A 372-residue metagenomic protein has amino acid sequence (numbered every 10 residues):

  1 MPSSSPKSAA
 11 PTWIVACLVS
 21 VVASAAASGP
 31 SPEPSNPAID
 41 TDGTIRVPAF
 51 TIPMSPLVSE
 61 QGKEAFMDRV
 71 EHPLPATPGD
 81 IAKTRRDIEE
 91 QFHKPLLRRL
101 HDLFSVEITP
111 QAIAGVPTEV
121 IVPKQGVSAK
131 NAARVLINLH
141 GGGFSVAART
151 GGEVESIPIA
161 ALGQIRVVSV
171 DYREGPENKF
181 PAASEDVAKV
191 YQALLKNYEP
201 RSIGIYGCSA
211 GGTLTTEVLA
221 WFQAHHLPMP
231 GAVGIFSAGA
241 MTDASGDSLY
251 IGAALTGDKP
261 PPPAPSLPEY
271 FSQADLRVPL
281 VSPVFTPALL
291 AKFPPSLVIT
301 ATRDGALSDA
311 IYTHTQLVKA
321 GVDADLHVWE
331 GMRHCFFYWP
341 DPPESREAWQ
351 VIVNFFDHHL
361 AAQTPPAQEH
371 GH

Functional and structural regions predicted by a protein language model:
P2-I14: Bacterial N-terminal signal peptides that target proteins for export
S3, E89-H93, A188: Short, charged, low-hydrophobicity "junction" segments
W13-A23: Bacterial N-terminal signal peptides
V22-P32: Bacterial Sec-dependent signal peptides at the C-terminal "C-region" and cleavage site
S31-I39, R46, P53-M67, E71-G79 (+1 more regions): Alpha/beta-hydrolase superfamily serine-hydrolase fold, recognizing
T77-K94: Phosphate-/polyanion-interacting regions in eukaryotic proteins
E90-I108: An N-cap/entry alpha-helix motif that binds or orients negatively charged groups
